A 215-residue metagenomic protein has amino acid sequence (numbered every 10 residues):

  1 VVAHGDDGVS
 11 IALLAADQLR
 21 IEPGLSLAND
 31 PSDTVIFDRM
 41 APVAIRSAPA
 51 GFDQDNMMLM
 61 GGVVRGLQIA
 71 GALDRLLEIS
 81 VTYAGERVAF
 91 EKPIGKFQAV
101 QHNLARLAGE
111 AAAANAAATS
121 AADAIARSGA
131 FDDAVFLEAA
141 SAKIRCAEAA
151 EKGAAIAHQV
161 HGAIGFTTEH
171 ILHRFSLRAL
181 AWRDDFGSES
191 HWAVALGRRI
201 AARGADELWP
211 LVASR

Functional and structural regions predicted by a protein language model:
V1-D74, E78, P210-R215: FAD-binding core of flavoproteins
N56-R215: Alpha-helical interface subdomain recognition
